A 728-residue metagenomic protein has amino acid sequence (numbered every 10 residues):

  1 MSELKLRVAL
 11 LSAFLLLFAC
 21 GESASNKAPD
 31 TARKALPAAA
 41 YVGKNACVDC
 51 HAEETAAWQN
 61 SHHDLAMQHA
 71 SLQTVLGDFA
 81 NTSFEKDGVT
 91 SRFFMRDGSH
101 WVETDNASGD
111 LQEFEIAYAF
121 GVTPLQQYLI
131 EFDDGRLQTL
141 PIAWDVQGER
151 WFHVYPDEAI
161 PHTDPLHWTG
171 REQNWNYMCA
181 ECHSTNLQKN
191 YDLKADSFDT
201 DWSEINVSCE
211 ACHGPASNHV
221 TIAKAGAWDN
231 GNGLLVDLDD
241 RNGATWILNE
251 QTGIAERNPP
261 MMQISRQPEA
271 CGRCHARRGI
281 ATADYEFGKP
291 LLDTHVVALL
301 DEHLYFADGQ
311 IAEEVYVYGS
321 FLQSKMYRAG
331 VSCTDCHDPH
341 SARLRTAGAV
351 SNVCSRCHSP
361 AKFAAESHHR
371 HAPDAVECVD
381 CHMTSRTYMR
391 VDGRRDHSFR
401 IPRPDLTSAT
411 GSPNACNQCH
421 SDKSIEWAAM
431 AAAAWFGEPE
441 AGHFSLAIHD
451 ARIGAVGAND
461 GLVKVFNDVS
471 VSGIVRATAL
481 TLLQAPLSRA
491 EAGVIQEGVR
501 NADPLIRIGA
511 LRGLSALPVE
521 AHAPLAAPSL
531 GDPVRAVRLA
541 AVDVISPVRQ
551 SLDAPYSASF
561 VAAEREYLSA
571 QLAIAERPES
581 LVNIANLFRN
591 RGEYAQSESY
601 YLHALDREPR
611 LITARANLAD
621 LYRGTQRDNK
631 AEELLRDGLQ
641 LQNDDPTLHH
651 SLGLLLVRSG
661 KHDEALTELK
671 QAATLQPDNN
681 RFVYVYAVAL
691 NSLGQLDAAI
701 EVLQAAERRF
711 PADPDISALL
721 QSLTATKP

Functional and structural regions predicted by a protein language model:
S25-D30, K34, N45, E53-G121 (+7 more regions): Primarily the internal scaffold of c-type cytochrome electron-transfer domains, especially repeated/multiheme c-type
V456-F466, S488-R500, P518-L530, S551-L568 (+1 more regions): Amphipathic alpha-helical scaffolding segments comprising HEAT/armadillo-like alpha-solenoid repeats
P486, N501-A502, L517, D532-P533 (+5 more regions): Structural marker of alpha-solenoid helical repeat scaffolds
P504-R507, R535, P578-E579, I612-T613 (+3 more regions): Helix-start (N-cap) detector for alpha-helical repeat units in TPR-like alpha-solenoids, especially tetratricopeptide
A516, P547, N590, G624-T625 (+3 more regions): Register position in tetratricopeptide repeats
A570, H603-A604, D637-G638, Q671-A672 (+1 more regions): Canonical positions in the second alpha-helix
